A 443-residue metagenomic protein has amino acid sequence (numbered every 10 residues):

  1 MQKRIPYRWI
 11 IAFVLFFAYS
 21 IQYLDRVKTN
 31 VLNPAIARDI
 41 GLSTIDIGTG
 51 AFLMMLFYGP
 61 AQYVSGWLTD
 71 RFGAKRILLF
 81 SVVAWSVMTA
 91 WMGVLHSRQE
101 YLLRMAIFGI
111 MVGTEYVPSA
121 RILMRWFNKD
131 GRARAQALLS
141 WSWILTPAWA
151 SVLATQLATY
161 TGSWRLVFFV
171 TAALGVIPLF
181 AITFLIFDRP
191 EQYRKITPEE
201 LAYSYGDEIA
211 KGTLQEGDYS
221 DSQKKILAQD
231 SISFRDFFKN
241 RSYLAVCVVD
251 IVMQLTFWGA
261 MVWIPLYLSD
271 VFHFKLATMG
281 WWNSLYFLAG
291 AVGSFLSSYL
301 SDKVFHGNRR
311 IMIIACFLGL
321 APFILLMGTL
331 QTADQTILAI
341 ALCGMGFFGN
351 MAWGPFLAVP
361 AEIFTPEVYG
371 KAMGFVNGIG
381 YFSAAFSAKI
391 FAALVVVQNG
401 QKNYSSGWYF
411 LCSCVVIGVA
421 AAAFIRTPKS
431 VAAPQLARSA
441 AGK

Functional and structural regions predicted by a protein language model:
T29-N30, R235-F295, W353, L357 (+1 more regions): Extracytoplasmic gate region of multi-pass secondary transporters
P60-R98: Conserved MFS/SLC helix-loop-helix module at the cytosolic interface between two early adjacent transmembrane helices
Q62-G73, S294-G307, V395-V396: Helix-to-loop junctions at the C-terminal end of transmembrane segments in multipass secondary transporters
R71-V82, D302-F317: Cytoplasmic membrane-interface "Motif A"-like loop-to-helix N-cap segments of 12-TM Major Facilitator Superfamily
M88-W91, Q99-I107, I337-G344: Paired small-residue
R104-S142: Cytoplasmic helix-loop-helix junction between adjacent transmembrane helices in 12-TM secondary transporters
T159-A172, N308, A393-C414: A membrane-interface helix-boundary motif in multi-pass transporters
G307-F356: C-terminal transmembrane helical hairpin of 12-TM major facilitator-type secondary transporters
